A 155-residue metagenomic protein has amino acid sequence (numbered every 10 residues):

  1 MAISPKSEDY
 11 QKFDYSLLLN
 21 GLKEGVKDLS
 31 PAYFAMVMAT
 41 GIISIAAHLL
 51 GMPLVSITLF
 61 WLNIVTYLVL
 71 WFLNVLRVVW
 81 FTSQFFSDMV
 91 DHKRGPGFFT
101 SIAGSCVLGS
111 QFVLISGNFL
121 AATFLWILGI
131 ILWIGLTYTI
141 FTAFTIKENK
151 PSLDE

Functional and structural regions predicted by a protein language model:
I3-I45, W80-S110, W126-G129, T145-E155: Juxtamembrane helix-loop boundaries in multi-pass membrane proteins
G41, G51-M52: Beta-strand-rich domains and repeat architectures in extracellular enzymes and scaffolds, especially beta-propellers
S44, L73-L76, T139-T142: Residue-level signal for alpha-helical transmembrane segments in multi-pass membrane proteins
P53-L120: Membrane helical hairpin/interfacial module
L59-V65, F124-I131, E155: Physicochemical signature of membrane-embedded alpha-helices that form the seven-helix bundle of GPCRs, emphasizing
S110-F144: A generic, well-ordered mixed alpha/beta core segment in the N-terminal half of proteins
